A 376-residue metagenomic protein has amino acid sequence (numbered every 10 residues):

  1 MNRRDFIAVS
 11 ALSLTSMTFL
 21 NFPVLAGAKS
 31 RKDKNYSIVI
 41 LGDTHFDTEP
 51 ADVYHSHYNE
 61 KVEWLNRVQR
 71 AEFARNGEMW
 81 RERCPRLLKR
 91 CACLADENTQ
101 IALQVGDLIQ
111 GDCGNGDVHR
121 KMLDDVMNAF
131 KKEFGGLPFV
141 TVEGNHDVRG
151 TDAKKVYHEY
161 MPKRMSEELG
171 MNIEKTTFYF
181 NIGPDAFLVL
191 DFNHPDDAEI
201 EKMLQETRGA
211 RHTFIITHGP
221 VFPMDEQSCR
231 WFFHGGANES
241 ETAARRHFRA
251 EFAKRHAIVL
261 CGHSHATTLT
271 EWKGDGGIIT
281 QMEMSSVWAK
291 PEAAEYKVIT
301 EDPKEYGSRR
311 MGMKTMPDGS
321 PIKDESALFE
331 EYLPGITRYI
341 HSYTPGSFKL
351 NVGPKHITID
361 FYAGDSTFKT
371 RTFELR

Functional and structural regions predicted by a protein language model:
D5-A26: N-terminal export signals
G27-D117: N-terminal active-site segment of His-dependent metallophosphoesterases
N35-T48, V68-R70, P184-N193, I216-H218 (+1 more regions): Active-site-proximal beta-strand elements of phosphoester/diester hydrolases
I38, F46-D52, D197-I200, M224 (+2 more regions): Short, solvent-exposed loop/turn elements at domain surfaces
I38-I40, Q104, T141, I215 (+1 more regions): Residue-level marker for buried hydrophobic side chains located in beta-strands that build the well-ordered beta-sheet
D43, G106-D107, G144-N145, H218 (+1 more regions): Active-site glycine-centered loops adjacent to acidic/histidine catalytic or metal-binding residues that shape
N59-W64, G111-H212, F232-I258, A266-G353 (+1 more regions): Extended active-site neighborhood of metal-dependent phosphoesterases/phosphodiesterases
G209-R230: Short acidic, glycine-rich surface-loop motifs adjacent to enzyme active sites
